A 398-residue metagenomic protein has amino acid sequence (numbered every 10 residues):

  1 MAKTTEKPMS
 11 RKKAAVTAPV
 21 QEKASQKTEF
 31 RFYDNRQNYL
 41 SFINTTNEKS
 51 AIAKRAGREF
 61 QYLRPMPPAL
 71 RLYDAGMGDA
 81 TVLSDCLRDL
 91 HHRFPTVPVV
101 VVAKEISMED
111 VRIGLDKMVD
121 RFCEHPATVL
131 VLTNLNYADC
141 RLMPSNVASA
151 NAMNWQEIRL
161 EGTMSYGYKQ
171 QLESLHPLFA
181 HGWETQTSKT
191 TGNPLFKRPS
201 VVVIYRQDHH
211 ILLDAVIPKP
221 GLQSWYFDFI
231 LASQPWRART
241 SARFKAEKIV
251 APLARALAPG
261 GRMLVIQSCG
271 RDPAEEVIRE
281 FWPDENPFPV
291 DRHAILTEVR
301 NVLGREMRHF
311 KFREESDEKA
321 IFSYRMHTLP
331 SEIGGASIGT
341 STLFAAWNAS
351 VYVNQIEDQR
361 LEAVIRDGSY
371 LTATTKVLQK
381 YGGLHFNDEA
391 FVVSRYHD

Functional and structural regions predicted by a protein language model:
A2-N38, S165-G182, Q186: N-terminal, positively charged/glycine-rich alpha-helical extensions of SAM-dependent methyltransferases
V20-A69, R112, D398: Class I SAM-dependent methyltransferase Rossmann-like catalytic core, especially the SAM/SAH-binding loop
P67-L83, V101-V102: Conserved class I S-adenosyl-L-methionine
T81, D85-W225, I356-E362, H397: Class I S-adenosyl-L-methionine-dependent methyltransferase module
H209-A215, R237-L253: A short, conserved alpha-helix within the catalytic core of class I
P220-S224, F244-P259: A short glycine-rich, Lys/Arg-flanked "PGG" loop and its adjoining helix->strand segment in the class I
G260-S268: Conserved beta-strand signature within the Rossmann-like core of class I S-adenosyl-L-methionine
C269-Q379: Substrate-binding/catalytic lobe of Class I Rossmann-like enzymes that use SAM or dcSAM, i.e., the mid-to-C-terminal
